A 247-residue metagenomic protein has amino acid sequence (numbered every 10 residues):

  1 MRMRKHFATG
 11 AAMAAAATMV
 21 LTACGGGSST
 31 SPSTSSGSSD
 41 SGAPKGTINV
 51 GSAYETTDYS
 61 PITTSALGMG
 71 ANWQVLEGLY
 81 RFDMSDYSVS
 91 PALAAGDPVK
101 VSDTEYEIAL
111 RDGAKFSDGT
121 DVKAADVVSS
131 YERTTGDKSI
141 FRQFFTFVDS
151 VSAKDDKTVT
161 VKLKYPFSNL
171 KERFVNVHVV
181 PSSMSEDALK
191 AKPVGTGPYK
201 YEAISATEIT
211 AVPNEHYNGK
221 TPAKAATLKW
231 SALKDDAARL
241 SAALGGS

Functional and structural regions predicted by a protein language model:
V20-A23: C-terminal motif of bacterial Sec signal peptides marking the signal peptidase cleavage site
G25-S28: Bacterial signal peptide processing site
P44-E55, E105-I108, V127-S130, V159-V161 (+3 more regions): Short, well-ordered beta-strand elements
G51-V101, E132, V194: N-terminal lobe/hinge region of extracytoplasmic solute-binding protein
G96-K138: Aromatic- and charge-enriched surface segment that lines or borders ligand/interaction sites
T134, S150-S152, E202-V212, K229-S247: Extracellular/periplasmic solute-recognition and catalytic clefts
Q143-S183: Surface-exposed binding/hinge segments that line and control ligand-binding clefts or catalytic entry sites
F174-K229: Gly/Pro-rich hinge or "lid" segments in bacterial periplasmic/extracellular proteins
